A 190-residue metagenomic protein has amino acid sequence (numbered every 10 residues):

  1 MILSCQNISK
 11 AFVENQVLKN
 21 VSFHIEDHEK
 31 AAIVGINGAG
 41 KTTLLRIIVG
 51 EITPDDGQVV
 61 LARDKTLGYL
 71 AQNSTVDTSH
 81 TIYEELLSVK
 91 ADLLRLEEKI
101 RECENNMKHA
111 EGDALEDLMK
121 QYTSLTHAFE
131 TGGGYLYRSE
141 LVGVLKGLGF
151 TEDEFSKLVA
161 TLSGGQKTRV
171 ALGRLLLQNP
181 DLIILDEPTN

Functional and structural regions predicted by a protein language model:
M1-N190: ABC ATP-binding cassette signature C-motif
